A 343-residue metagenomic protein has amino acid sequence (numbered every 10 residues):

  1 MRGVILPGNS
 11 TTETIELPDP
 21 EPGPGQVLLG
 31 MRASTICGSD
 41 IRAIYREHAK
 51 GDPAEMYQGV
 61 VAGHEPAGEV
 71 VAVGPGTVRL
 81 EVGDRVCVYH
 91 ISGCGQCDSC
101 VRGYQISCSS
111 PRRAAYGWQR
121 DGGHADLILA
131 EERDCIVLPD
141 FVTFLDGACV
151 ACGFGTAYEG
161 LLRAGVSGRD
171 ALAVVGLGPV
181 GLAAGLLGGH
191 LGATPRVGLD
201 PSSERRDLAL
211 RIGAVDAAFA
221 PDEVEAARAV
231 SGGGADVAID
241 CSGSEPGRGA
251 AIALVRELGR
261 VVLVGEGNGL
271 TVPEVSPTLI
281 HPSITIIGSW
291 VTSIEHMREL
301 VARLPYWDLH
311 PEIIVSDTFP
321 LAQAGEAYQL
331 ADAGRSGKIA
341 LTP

Functional and structural regions predicted by a protein language model:
M1, G249-A253, I294-P343: C-terminal hydrophobic helical "lid"/dimerization subdomain of Rossmann-like NAD(P)H-dependent oxidoreductases
G3-E21, G38-A72, C87-V88, C108-Q119: N-terminal glycine-rich cofactor-binding segment
P20-S34, A49-D98, D134, P139-F141: Glycine-rich beta-strand-centered segment in the early N-terminal region that forms part of a ligand/cofactor-binding
P53-Y57, H64, C94-V175: NAD(P)H dinucleotide-binding glycine-rich loop of Rossmann-like/cofactor-binding domains, especially the beta1-alpha1
D140-P221: Mid-domain Rossmann-like dinucleotide-binding core that forms the NAD(H)/NADP(H) cofactor-binding site
E223-G232: Short amphipathic alpha-helix with an adjacent loop that forms part of the alpha/beta core around
E245-W307, P343: Glycine-rich phosphate-binding loop and adjacent beta-alpha segment of Rossmann(oid) nucleotide-cofactor-binding
